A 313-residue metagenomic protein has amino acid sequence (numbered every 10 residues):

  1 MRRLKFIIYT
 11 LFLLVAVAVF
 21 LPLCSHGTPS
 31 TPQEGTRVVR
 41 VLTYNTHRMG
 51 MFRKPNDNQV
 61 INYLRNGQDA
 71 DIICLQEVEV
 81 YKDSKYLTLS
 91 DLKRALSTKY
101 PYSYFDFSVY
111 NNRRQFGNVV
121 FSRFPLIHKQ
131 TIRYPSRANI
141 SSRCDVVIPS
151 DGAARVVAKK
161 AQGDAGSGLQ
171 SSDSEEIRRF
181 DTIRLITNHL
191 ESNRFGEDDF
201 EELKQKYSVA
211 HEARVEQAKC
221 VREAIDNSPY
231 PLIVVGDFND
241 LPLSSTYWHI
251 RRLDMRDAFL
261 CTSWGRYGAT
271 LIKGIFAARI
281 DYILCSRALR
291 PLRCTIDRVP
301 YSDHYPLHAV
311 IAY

Functional and structural regions predicted by a protein language model:
R2-A95, Y110-Q115, K159-K160, D164 (+2 more regions): N-terminal, active-site-proximal structural segment of metallo-dependent hydrolase catalytic domains
K5-T31, T131, D145, E223-I233 (+1 more regions): Metal-dependent phosphoester-hydrolase catalytic domains
V39-T46, Y63-L87, F121, S172-D173 (+4 more regions): Active-site beta-strand/loop signature of hydrolases that rely on acidic residues for catalysis
R48-K54, F195, R266-G268, R293: Short, solvent-exposed loop/turn elements at domain surfaces
F52-Q59, S84, T88, Y134-N139 (+3 more regions): Soluble or luminal CAZymes and related metallo-dependent hydrolases
R53, I72, Q76-S192, T295-R298: Structured beta-strand-rich core segments of catalytic domains in phosphoester-bond hydrolases
R65, D69, S97, L126 (+2 more regions): Sec-exported extracytoplasmic/periplasmic mature domains
F195-E212: A solvent-exposed, charged loop/short amphipathic helix patch at secondary-structure junctions
